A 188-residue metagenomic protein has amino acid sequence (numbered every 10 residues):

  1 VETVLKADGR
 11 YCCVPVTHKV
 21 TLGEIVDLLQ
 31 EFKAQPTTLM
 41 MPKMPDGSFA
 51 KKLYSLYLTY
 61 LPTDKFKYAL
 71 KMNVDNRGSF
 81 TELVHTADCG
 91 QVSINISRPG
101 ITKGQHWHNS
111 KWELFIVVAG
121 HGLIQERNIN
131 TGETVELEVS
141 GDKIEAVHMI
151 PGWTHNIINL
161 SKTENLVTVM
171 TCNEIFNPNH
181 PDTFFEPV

Functional and structural regions predicted by a protein language model:
V1-L70: Mid/C-terminal beta-alpha module of Rossmann-like enzyme folds, strongest in SDR-family dehydrogenases/epimerases
Y11-C13, I94, L114, E136 (+1 more regions): Conserved hydrophobic/aromatic beta-strand scaffold that supports enzyme active sites
F66-Q105: A short glycine-rich, His/Asp/Glu-containing loop-to-beta-strand
C89, I101-L114, G141-K143: A short beta-loop-beta micro-motif enriched in histidine and acidic residues
G104-H106, I124-E126, A146-M149, H155-K162: Short beta-strand His + acidic residue motifs that chelate non-heme Fe in jelly-roll/DSBH and cupin folds
S110-N128: Glycine- and acidic-residue-biased ligand/ion/polar-headgroup-sensing regions
N128-W153: Short acidic-glycine-tyrosine-enriched beta hairpin
T131-E133, L160-V188: Double-stranded beta-helix
